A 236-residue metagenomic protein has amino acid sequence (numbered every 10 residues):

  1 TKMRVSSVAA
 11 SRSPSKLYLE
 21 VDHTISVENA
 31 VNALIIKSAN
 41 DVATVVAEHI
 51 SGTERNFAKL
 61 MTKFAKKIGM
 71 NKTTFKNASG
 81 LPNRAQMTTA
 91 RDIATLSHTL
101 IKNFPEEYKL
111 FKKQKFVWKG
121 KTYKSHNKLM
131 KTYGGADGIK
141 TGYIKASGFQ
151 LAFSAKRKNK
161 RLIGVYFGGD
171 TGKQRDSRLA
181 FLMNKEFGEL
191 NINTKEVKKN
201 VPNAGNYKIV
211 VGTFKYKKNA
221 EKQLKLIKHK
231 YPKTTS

Functional and structural regions predicted by a protein language model:
T1-T88, I101: Active-site-adjacent loops and short helices of periplasmic peptidoglycan-processing enzymes
A43, Y207-K208: Residue-level signal for cytosolic alpha-helical hairpin/rod architecture
R91-Y207, T213-S236: Extracytoplasmic
